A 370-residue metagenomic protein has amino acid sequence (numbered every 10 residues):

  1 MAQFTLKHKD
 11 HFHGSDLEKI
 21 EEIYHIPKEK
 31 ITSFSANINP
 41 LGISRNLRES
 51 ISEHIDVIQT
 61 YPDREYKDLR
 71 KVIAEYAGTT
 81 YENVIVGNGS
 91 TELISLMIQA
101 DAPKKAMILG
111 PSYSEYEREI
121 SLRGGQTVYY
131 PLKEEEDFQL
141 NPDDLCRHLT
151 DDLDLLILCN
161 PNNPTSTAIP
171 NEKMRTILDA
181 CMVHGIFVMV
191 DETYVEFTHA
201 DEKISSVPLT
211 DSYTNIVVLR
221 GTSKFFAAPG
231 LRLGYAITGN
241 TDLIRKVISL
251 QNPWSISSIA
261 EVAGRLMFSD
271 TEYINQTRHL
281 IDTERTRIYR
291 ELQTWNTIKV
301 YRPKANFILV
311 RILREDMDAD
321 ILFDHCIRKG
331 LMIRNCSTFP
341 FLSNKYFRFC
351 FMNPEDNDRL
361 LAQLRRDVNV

Functional and structural regions predicted by a protein language model:
M1-T60: N-terminal "arm"/small-domain region of PLP-dependent enzymes with the aminotransferase-like
I43-S44, E65, N215-T294, I298-Y301: PLP-dependent aminotransferase class I/II
R45, D316-L322, D356-R359: Short, conserved charged micro-motifs
P62, A74-L96: Short loop-beta-helix segment that forms the pyridoxal 5′-phosphate
A100-L158: PLP-dependent aminotransferase-like
E136-T198: Active-site phosphate-binding strand-loop segment of PLP-dependent enzymes
D282, W295-K329: Conserved PLP-binding catalytic core of the aspartate aminotransferase-like
R328-K329, T338-V370: PLP-dependent enzyme catalytic core of the Aspartate aminotransferase-like
